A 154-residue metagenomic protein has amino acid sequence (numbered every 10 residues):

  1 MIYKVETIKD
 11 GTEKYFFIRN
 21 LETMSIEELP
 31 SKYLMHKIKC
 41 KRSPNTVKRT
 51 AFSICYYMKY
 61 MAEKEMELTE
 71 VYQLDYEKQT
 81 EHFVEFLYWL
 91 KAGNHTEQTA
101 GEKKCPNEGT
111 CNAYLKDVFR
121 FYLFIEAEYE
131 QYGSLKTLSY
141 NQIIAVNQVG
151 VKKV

Functional and structural regions predicted by a protein language model:
M1-R42, A51, C55: Basic/aromatic DNA-contact patch characteristic of tyrosine site-specific recombinases
P30-N45, C55-K153: N-terminal core-binding DNA-recognition domain of tyrosine recombinases/integrases
